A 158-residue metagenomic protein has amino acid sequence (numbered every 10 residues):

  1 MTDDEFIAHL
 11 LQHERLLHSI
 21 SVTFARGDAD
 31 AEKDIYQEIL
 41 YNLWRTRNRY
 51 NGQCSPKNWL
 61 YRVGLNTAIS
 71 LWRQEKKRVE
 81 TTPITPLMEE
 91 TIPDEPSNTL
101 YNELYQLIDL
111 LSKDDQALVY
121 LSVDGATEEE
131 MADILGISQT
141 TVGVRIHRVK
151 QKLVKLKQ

Functional and structural regions predicted by a protein language model:
M1-A8, H18-E38, N48-N51: Short, charged helix-capping/linker segments at alpha-helix termini
H18, L40, S112, Q116 (+1 more regions): C-terminal flanking helix
D34-Y41, R45, C54-N66: Structural recognition of an alpha-helix C-terminal capping motif at a helix-to-coil junction
I39, V63, L118-V119, M131-A132 (+1 more regions): Hydrophobic positions on the alpha-helical face of helix-turn-helix-like DNA-binding modules
N51, R62-T82, S97, R148: Arg/Lys-rich amphipathic alpha helix in sigma70-family domain 2
K77-Y101, T127: Internal acidic/polar
L110-E130, I134: Short amphipathic alpha helix immediately N-terminal
E129, I134-Q158: DNA-recognition helix of helix-turn-helix
